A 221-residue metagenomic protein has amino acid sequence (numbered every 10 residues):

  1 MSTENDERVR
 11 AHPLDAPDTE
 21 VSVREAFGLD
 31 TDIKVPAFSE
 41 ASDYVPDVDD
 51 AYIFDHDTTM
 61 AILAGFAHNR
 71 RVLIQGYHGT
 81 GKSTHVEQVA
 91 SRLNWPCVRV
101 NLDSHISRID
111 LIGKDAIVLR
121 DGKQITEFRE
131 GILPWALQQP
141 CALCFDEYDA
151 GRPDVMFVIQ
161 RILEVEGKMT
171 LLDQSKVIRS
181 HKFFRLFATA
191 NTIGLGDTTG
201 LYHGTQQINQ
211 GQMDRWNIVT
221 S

Functional and structural regions predicted by a protein language model:
S2-S221: AAA+ P-loop NTPase catalytic core and its hallmark functional loops
